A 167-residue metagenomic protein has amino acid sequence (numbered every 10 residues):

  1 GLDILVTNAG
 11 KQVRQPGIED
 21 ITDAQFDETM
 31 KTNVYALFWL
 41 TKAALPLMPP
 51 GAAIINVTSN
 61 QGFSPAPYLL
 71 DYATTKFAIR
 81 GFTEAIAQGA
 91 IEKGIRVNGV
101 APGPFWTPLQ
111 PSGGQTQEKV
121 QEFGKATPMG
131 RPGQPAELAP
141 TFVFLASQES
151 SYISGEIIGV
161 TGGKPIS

Functional and structural regions predicted by a protein language model:
Q12-Q15, S64, V143, S154-S167: Short C-terminal tail/terminal secondary-structure segment of NAD(P)H-dependent dehydrogenase/reductase domains
P16-I18, T22-D27, K119, F123: Substrate-binding pocket helix/loop in short-chain dehydrogenase/reductase
T41, T75, T83: Active-site helix of classical SDR
S59: Residue(s) in the substrate-gating loop at a strand-loop-helix junction that position the organic substrate next
F63, R80, V97, A101-S112: Short, flexible catalytic-loop segment of classical short-chain dehydrogenase/reductase
I91, R96, I153-G155: Short, small/polar-rich loop/turn modules that mediate ligand/substrate recognition or access, typified
E92, P104-T127: A glycine/serine/threonine-rich, flexible loop-to-helix segment that serves as the NAD(P) cofactor-binding "lid"
